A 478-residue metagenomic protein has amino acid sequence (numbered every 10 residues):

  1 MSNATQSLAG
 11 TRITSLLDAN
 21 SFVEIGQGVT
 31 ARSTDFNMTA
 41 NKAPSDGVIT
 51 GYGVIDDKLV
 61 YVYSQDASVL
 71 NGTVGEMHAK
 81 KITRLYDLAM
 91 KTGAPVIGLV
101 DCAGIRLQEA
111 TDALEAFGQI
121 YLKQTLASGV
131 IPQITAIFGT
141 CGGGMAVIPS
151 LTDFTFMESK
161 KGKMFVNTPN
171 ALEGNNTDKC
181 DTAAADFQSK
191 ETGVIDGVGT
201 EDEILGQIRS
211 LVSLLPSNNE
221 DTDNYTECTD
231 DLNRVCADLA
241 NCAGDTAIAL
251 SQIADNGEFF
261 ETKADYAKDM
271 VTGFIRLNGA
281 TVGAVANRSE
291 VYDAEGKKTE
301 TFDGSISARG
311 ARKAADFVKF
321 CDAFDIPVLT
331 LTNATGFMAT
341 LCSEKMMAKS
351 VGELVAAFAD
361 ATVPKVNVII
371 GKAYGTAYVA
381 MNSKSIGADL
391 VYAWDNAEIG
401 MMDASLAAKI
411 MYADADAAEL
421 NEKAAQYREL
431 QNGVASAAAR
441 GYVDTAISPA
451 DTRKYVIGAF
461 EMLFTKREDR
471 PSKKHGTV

Functional and structural regions predicted by a protein language model:
M1-V478: Ligand-binding clefts of soluble mixed alpha/beta catalytic domains
